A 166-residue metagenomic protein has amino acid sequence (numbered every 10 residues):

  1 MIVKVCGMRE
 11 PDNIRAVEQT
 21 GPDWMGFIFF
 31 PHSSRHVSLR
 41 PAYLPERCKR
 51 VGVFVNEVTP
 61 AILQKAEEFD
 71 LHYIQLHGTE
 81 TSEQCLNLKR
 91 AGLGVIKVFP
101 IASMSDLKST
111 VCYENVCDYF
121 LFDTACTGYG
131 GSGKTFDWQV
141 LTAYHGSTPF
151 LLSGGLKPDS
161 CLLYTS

Functional and structural regions predicted by a protein language model:
M1-M8, V53-N56: Active-site mouth loops of central-metabolism enzymes
G7, G21, D70: Conserved functional loop/turn residues at catalytic and ligand-binding sites
P11-I14: Short N-terminal binding/cap micro-motifs at the start of the first secondary-structure element
A16-P22: A short, Lys/Arg-enriched amphipathic alpha-helix followed by its capping loop at the start of a domain
F27-V37: Glycine-rich, proline-tolerant flexible connector loops at the mouths of alpha/beta enzymes
H32, E46-A66, Y73-L151, K157-S160: Conserved anion-binding
Y164-T165: Conserved small/polar residues in nucleotide/adenosyl-binding loops
